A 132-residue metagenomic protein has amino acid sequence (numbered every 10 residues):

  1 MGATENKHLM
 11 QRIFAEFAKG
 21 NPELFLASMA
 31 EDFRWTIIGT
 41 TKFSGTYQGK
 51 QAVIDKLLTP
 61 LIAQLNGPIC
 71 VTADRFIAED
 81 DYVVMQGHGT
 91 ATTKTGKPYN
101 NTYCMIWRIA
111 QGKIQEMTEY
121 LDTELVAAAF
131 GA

Functional and structural regions predicted by a protein language model:
M1-E31, G131-A132: Short, low-complexity N-terminal intrinsically disordered segments enriched in polar/charged residues
A30-E79: A solvent-exposed, acidic/Ser-Thr-rich amphipathic alpha-helical stretch
S44, D55, T118-A132: Low-complexity, intrinsically disordered terminal/linker segments enriched in charged and Gly/Pro repeats
V53, V71-F76, H88-A91, T102-W107 (+1 more regions): Hydrophobic/aromatic beta-strand elements that line small-molecule binding cavities or substrate pockets in beta-rich
D81-G89: A short hydrophobic beta-strand element
M105-L125: Short beta-strand edge/turn micro-motifs at domain boundaries
